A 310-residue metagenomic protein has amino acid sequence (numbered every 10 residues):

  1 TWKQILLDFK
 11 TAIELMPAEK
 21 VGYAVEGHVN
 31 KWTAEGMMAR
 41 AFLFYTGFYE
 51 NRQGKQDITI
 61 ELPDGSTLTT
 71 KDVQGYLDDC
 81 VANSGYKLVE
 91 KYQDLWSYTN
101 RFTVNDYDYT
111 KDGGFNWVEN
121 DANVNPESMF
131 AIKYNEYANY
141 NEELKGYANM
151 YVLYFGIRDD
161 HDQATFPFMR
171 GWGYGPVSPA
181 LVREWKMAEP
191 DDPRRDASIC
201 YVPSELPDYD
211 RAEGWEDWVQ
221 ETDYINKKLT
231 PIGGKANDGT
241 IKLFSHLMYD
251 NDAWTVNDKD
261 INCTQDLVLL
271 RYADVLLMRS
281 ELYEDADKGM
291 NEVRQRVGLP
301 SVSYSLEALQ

Functional and structural regions predicted by a protein language model:
T1-K31, R40-S66, D72, H246-L270 (+2 more regions): Aromatic-anchored glycine-rich loop motif in surface-exposed flexible loops
E14, L77-C80, Y86-V89, L229 (+2 more regions): Extended hydrophobic/Leu-rich segments
H28-W32, R40-I225: An aromatic- and glycine-enriched ligand-binding surface/loop that stacks and positions planar moieties
W185-Q295: C-terminal substrate/ligand-recognition segments
